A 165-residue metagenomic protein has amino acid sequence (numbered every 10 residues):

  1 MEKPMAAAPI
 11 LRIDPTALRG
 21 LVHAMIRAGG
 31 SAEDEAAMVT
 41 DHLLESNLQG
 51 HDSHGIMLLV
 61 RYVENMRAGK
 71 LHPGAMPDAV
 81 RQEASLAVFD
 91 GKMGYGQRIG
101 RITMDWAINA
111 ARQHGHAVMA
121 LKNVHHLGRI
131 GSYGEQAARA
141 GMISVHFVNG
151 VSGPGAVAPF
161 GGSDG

Functional and structural regions predicted by a protein language model:
E2-G29: Generic N-terminal amphipathic, Lys/Arg-enriched alpha-helix
E2-K3, I10, P77, S85 (+1 more regions): A structural signal for small-residue-enriched, beta-sheet-centric alpha/beta enzyme cores and oligomeric scaffold folds
L11-L18, S31-M57, L71-Q82: N-terminal glycine-rich anion-binding loops that anchor highly charged ligand groups
L21-G29, H42, S46-G50, N65-G69 (+2 more regions): Change "in soluble alpha/beta enzymes" to "in soluble alpha/beta proteins
V22, A107, Y133: Aromatic/hydrophobic pocket-lining residues that form π-stacking "cages" and hydrophobic walls in ligand
R27, L44, Q97-R98, T103-K122 (+1 more regions): Alpha/propeptide regions of enzymes that mature by internal proteolysis
T40, H116-G165: Glycine-rich anion/phosphate-binding loop at the beta-strand->alpha-helix junction
H54-I108: Active-site cofactor/substrate anionic-group-binding motifs, chiefly glycine- and Lys/Arg-rich phosphate-binding loops
